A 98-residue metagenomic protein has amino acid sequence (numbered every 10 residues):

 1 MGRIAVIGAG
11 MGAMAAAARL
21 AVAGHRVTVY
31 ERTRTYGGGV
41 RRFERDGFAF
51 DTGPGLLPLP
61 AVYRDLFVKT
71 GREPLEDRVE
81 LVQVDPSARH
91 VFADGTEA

Functional and structural regions predicted by a protein language model:
G2-A98: N-terminal glycine-rich phosphate/pyrophosphate-binding loop and immediately adjacent elements
